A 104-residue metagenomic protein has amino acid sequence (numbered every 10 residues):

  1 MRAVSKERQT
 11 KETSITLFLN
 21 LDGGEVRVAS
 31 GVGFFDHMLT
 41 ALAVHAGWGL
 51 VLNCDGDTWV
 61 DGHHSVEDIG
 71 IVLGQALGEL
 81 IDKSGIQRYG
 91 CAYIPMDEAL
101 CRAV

Functional and structural regions predicted by a protein language model:
M1-V104: N-terminal intrinsically disordered, cationic/polar leader segments that include organellar targeting peptides
